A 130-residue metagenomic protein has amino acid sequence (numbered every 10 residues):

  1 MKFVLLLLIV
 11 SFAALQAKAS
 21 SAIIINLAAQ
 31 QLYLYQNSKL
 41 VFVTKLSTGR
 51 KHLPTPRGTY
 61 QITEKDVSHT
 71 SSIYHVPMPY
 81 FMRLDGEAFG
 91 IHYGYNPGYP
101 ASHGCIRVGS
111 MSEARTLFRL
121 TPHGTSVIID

Functional and structural regions predicted by a protein language model:
M1-K2, I24, R119: Structural motif
K2-F3, K18: Protein maturation boundaries and topogenic segments
F3-A13: Sec-dependent N-terminal signal peptides
L15-Q61, S126-D130: Intrinsically disordered, low-complexity, Pro/Ser/Thr/Asn/Gly/Ala-rich spacer/linker segments adjacent to signal
A19-S20, R50-T59, D66-D130: Exported/periplasmic cell-wall-interacting domains
